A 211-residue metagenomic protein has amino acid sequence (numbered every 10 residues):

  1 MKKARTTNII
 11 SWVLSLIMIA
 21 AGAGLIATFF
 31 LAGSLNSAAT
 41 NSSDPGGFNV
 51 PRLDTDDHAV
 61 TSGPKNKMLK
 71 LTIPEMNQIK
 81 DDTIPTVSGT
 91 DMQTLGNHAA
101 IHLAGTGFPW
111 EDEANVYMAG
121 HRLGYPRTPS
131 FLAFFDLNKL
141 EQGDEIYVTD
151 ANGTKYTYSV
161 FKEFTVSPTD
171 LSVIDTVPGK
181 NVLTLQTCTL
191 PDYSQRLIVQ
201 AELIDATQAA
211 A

Functional and structural regions predicted by a protein language model:
M1-I9: N-terminal Lys/Arg-rich, disordered targeting/topogenic segments
I9-S15, A21-A211: Solvent-exposed, non-transmembrane regions of membrane-associated and secreted proteins
